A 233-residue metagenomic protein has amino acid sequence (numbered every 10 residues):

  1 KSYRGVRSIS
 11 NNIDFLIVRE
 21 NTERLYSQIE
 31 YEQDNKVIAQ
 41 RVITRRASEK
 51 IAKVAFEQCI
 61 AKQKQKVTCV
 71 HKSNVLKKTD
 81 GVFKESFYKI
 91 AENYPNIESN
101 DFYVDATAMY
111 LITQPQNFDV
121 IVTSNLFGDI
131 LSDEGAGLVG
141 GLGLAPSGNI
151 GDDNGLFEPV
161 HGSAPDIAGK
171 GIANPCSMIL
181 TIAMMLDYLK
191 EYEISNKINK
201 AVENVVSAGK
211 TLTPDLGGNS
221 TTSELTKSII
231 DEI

Functional and structural regions predicted by a protein language model:
K1-I38, L126: N-terminal glycine-rich phosphate/adenylate-binding segment common to multiple enzyme folds
K1-S2, E98-Y110, L216-G217: Short, conserved loop-to-beta-strand elements that form functional interface hotspots
E23, S27, K53-K64, V75 (+7 more regions): Generic secondary-structure signature for well-ordered alpha-helical cores
Q28-Y31, K78-F83, L111-Q114, E134-G135: Short acidic, glycine/serine/threonine-rich loops at helix termini
D34-D105, N117-D119: Glycine-rich phosphate/diphosphate-binding loop of Rossmann-like nucleotide-binding domains
L111-K197, A201-K210: Glycine-rich phosphate/nucleotide-binding loop
P214-I233: Short, amphipathic C-terminal "tail helix"
